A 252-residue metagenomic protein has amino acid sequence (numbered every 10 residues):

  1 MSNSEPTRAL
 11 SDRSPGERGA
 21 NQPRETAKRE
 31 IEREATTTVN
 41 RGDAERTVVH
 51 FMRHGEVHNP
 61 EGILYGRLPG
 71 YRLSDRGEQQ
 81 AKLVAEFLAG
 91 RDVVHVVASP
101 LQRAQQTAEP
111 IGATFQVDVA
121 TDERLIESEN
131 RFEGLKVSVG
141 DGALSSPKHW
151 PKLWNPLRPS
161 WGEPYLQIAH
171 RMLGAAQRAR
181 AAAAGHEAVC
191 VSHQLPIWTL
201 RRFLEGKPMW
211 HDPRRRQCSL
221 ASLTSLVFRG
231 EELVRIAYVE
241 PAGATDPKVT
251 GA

Functional and structural regions predicted by a protein language model:
R24, T36-T38, D43-A44, L83-W150: Phosphate-coordination/substrate-recognition cap region in phosphate-metabolizing enzymes
R46-H54: Short, hydrophobic/glycine-enriched beta-strand segments
V49, H186-Q194: Generic beta-sheet signal
E56-Q106, I111, W161-L173: Loop-to-helix element that buttresses phosphate recognition and phosphoryl-transfer chemistry
G90-D92, A179-H186: Glycine-rich phosphate-binding loop signature in dinucleotide/nucleotide-binding domains
S146-Q167: Short glycine/proline- and acidic residue-enriched helix-loop micro-motifs that form flexible lids or anion-recognition
K207-V234: Domain-level recognition of soluble alpha/beta enzyme cores, biased toward histidine phosphatases/phosphomutases
V239-A252: Acidic, His/Gly-rich catalytic cores of divalent-metal-dependent hydrolytic chemistry
